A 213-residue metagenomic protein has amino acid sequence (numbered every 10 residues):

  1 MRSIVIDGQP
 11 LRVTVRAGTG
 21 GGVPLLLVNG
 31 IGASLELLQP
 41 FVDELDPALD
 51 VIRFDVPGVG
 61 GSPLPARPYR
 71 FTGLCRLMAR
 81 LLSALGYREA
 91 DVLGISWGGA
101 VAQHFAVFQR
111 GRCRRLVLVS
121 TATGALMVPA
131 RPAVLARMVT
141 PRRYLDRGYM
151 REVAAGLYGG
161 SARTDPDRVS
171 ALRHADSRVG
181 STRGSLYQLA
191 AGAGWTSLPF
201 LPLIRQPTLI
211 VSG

Functional and structural regions predicted by a protein language model:
M1-P10: N-terminal cap/lid segment of alpha/beta-hydrolase-fold proteins
Q9-P63: Conserved HGGG/HGGXW glycine-rich cap/lid loop of the alpha/beta-hydrolase fold
L27-G30, S96, G213: Glycine-rich His-Gly loop
I52-L93: Active-site loop/oxyanion-hole signature of alpha/beta-hydrolase fold enzymes
G94, G98, A102: Gly/Ala-rich beta-loop-alpha elbow adjacent to hydrolase catalytic centers
Q103, V107, C113-R143: Flexible "cap/lid" loop of the alpha/beta hydrolase fold
P129, R147-F200: Conserved alpha/beta-hydrolase catalytic His-Asp/Glu region
I204, I210-S212: Short beta-strand/loop motif that positions the catalytic acidic residue of the alpha/beta-hydrolase fold
